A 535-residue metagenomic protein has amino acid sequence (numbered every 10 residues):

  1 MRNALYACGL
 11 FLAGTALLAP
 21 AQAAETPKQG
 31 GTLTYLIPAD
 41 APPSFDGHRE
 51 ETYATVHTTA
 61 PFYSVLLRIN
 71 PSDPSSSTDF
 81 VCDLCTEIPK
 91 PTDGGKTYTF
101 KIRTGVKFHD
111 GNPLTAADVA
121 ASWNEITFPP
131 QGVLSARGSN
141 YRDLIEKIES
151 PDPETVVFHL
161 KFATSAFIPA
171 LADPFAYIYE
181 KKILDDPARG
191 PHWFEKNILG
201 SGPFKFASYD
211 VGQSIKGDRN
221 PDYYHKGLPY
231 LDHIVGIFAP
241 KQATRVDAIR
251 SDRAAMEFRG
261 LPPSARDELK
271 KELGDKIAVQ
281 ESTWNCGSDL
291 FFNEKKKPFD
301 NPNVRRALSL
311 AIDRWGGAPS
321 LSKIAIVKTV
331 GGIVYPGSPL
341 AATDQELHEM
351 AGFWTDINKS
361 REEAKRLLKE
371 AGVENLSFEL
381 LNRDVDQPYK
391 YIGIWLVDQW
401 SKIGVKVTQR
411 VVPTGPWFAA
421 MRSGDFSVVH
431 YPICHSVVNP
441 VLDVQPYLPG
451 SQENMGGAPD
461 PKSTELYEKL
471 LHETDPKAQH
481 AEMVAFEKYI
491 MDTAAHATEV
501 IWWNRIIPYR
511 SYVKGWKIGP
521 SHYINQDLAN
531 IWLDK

Functional and structural regions predicted by a protein language model:
Q22, K101, A136-L184: Surface-exposed binding/hinge segments that line and control ligand-binding clefts or catalytic entry sites
T34, T115-S122, P153-H159, G202-P203 (+7 more regions): Alpha-helical secondary-structure segments
L36-D93, N124, N197-S201: N-terminal lobe/hinge region of extracytoplasmic solute-binding protein
Y53, H57-P61, D210, S214 (+5 more regions): Detector for C-terminal structural segments
Y53, T86-G132, V157-H159, R245-A248 (+2 more regions): Aromatic- and charge-enriched surface segment that lines or borders ligand/interaction sites
L67-S75, A172-P229, H233, E362 (+1 more regions): Gly/Pro-rich hinge or "lid" segments in bacterial periplasmic/extracellular proteins
R103, P221-E268, V397, K406-T408: Ligand-site clamp/hinge motif
G111-P113, D118, A243-A254, E272 (+3 more regions): Short helices/loops that flank or line small-molecule/ion binding pockets
